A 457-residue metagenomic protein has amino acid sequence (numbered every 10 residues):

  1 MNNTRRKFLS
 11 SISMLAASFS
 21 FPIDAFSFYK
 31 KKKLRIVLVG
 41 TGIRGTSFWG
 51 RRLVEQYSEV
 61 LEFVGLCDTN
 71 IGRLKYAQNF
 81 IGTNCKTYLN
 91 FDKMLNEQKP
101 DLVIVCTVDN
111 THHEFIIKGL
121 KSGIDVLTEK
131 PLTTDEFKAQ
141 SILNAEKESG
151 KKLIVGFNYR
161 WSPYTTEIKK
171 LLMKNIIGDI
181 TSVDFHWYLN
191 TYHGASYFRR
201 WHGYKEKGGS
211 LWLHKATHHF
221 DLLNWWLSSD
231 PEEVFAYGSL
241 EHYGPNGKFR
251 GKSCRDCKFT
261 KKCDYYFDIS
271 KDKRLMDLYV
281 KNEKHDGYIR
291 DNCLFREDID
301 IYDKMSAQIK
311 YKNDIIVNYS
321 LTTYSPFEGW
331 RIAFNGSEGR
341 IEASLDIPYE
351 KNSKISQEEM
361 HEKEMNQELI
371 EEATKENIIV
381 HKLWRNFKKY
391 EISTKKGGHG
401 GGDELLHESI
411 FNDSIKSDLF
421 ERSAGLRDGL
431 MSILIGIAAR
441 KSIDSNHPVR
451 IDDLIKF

Functional and structural regions predicted by a protein language model:
M1-A16: N-terminal secretory signal peptides and thylakoid transit peptides that target proteins across membranes
M14-G82, I410: N-terminal Rossmann-like dinucleotide-binding module
L15, I301-I315, S320-F457: C-terminal helical cap and adjacent loop that interface with cofactors, partners, or active-site loops
R44-G50, S149, I154, Y159-N292 (+1 more regions): Predominantly a Rossmann-like dinucleotide-binding segment in NAD(P)-dependent oxidoreductases
L61, I71-G72, H113, Q140 (+5 more regions): Catalytic cores of eukaryotic secretory-pathway lumenal/extracellular enzymes that build and remodel glycoconjugates
G65, L102, S182: Short, Asp-centered acidic motifs that coordinate Mg2+ and/or phosphate in catalytic or ligand-binding sites
C85-N90: Conserved SAM-binding strand-loop segment of SAM-dependent methyltransferases
E97, L102, V108, H113-R160 (+1 more regions): Beta-strand-loop-alpha-helix segment that lines the small-molecule cofactor/substrate pocket of alpha/beta enzymes
